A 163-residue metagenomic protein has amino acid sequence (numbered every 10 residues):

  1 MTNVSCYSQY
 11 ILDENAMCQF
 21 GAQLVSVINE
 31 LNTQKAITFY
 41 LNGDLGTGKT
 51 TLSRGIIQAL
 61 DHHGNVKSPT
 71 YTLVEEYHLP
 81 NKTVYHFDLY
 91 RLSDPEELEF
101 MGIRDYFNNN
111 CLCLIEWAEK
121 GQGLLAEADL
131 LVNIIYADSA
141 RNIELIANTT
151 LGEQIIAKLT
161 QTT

Functional and structural regions predicted by a protein language model:
T2-S26: N-terminal pre-Walker A segment at the start of P-loop NTPase domains
T2-Y7, L98, R104-T163: Short phosphate-coordinating micro-motif centered on Lys-Gly-acidic
V27-K35: Phosphate-binding P-loop
T38-Y40: Short hydrophobic/aromatic beta-strand immediately N-terminal to the Walker A/P-loop
N42-D44: P-loop (Walker A) phosphate-binding loop of NTP-binding proteins
K49: Conserved lysine of the Walker
H62-H78: Short beta-strand-centered segment that lines the nucleotide-binding/catalytic pocket of NTP-utilizing
